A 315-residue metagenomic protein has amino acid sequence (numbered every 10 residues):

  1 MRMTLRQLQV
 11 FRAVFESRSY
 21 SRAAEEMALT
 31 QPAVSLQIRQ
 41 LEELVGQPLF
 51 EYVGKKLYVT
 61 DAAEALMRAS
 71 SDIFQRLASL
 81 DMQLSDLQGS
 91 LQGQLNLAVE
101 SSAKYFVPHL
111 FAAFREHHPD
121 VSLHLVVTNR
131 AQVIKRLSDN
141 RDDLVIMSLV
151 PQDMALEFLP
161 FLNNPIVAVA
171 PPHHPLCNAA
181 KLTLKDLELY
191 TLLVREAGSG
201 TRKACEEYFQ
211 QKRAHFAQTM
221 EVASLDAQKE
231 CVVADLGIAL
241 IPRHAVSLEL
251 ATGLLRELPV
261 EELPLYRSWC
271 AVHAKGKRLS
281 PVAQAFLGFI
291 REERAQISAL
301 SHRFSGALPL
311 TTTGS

Functional and structural regions predicted by a protein language model:
M1-M3, R243-T252, E262-S315: C-terminal effector-binding regulatory domain of bacterial HTH transcription factors
R12-L29: Short helix-boundary/capping micro-motifs
E16, E42-D61: A short LG(V/I)-centered, amphipathic sequence patch enriched for acidic residue(s) preceding the LG motif
L44-V45, L66-Q88, I297: Alpha-helical linker/hinge and terminal dimerization helices associated with HTH transcriptional regulators
Q88, L156-L192: Flexible hinge/capping segments at coil-to-helix
Q92-M154: Central regulatory/effector-binding core of bacterial HTH transcription factors
N129-I134, S138-D142, M147-S148, K203-L258 (+1 more regions): Hydrophobic hinge/microswitch elements
C177, T191-K212, L279-A283, L287-G288 (+1 more regions): Secondary-structure junction motif
